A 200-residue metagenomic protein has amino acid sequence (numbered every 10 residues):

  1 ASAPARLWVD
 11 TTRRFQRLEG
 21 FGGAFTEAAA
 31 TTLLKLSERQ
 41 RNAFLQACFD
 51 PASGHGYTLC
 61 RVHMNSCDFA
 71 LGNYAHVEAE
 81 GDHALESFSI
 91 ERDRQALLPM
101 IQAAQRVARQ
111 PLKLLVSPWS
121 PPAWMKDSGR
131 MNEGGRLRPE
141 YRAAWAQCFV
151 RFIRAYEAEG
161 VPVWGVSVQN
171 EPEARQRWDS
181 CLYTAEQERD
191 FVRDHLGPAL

Functional and structural regions predicted by a protein language model:
A1-V163, T184, D194: N-terminal catalytic cores of secreted or lumenal carbohydrate-active enzymes
V168-A174: Short, conserved phosphate-binding/catalytic loop or strand-edge motifs used in phosphoryl-/nucleotidyl-transfer
A174-L200: Gly/Pro-rich turn-and-neighbor structural signature
